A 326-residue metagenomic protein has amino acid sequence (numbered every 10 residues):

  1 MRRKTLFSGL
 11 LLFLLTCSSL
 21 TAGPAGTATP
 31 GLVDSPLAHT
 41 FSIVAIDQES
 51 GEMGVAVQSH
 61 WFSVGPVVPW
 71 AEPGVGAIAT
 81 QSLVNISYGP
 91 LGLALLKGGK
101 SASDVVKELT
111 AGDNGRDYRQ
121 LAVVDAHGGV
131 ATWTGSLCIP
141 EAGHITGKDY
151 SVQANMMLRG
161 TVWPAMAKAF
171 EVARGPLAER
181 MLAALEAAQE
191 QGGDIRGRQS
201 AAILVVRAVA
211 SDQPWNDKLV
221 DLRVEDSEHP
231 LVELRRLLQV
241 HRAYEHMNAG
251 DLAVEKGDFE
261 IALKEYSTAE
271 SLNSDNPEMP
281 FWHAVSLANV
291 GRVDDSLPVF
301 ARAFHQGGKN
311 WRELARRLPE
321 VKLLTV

Functional and structural regions predicted by a protein language model:
G23-E245, K256: N-terminal nucleophile
A269, R302-A303: Canonical positions in the second alpha-helix
